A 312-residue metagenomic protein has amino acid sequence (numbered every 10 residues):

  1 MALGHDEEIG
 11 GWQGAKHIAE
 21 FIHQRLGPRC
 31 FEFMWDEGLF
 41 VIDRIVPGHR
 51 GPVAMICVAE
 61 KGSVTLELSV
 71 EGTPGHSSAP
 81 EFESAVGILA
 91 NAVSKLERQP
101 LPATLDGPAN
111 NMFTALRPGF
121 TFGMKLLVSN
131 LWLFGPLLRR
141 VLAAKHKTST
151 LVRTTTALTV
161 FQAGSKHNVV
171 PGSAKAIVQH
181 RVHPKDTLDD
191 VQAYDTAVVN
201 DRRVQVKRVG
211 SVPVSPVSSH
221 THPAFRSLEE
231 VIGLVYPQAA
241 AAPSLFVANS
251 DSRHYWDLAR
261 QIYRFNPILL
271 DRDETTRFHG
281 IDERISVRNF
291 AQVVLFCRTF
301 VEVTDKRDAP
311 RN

Functional and structural regions predicted by a protein language model:
M1-M55: Acidic/histidine-rich catalytic neighborhood of metal-dependent amide-processing enzymes
W12-F21, S78-P102: A short core secondary-structure module
C30, R50-G51, A59-T65, L151-R153 (+1 more regions): Short, solvent-exposed loop/turn segments at the edges of secondary structure
I42-D43, P102-S165, G172, D189-A193 (+1 more regions): An extended, acidic, His-containing surface patch that forms the Zn2+-binding/catalytic region of metallohydrolases
C57-A59, P80-F82, S149, S165-P171: Short, solvent-exposed beta-strand/turn "edge" segments of beta-rich domains on protein surfaces
E83, A92, D190-V199: Short amphipathic alpha-helices in soluble, non-transmembrane regions that often serve as interface/regulatory elements
L96-P100, D195-V204: A common structural junction motif
N168-I177, R181-V182: Glycine-rich, aromatic-lined ligand/substrate-binding cores of catalytic and carbohydrate-binding domains
